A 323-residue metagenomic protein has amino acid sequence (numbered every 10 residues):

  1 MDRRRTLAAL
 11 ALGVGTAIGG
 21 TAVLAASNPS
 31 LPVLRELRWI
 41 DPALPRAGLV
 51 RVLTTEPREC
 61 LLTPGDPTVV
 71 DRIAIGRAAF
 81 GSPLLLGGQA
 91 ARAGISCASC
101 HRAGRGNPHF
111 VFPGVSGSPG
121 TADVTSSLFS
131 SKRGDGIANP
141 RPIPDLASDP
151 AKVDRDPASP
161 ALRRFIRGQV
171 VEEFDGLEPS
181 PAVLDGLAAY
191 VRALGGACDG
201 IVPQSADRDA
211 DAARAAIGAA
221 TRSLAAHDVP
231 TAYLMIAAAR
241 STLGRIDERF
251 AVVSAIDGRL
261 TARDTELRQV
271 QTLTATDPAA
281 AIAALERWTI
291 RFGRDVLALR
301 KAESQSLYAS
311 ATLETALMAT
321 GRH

Functional and structural regions predicted by a protein language model:
M1-L7: Twin-arginine (Tat) signal peptide motif
D2, G13, T21-H323: Periplasmic c-type cytochrome electron-transfer domains
A8, L12-T16: Hydrophobic helical h-region of N-terminal Sec-dependent signal peptides in bacterial secretory/periplasmic proteins
